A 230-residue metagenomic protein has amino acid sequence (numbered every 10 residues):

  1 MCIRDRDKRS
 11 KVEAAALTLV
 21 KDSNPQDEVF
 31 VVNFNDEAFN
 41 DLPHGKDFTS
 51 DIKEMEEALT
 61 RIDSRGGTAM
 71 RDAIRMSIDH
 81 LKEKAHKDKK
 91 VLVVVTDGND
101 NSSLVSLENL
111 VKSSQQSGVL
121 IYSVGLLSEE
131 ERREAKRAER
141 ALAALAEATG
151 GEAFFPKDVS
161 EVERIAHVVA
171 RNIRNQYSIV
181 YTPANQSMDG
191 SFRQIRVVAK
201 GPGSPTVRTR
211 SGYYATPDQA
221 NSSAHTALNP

Functional and structural regions predicted by a protein language model:
R4-P230: Scaffold/interface architecture of coatomer-like assemblies
